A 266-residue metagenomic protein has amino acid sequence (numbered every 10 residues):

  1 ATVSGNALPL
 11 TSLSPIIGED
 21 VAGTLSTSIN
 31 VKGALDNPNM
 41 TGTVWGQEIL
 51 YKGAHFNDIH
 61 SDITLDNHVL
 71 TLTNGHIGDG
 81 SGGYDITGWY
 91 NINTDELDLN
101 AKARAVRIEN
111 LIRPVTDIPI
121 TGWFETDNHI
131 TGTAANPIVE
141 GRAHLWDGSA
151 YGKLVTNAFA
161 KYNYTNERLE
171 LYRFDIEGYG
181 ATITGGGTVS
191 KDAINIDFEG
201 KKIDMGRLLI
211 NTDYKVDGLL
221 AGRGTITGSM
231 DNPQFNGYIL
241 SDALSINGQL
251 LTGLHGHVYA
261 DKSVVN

Functional and structural regions predicted by a protein language model:
A1-N266: Interface amphipathic segments
